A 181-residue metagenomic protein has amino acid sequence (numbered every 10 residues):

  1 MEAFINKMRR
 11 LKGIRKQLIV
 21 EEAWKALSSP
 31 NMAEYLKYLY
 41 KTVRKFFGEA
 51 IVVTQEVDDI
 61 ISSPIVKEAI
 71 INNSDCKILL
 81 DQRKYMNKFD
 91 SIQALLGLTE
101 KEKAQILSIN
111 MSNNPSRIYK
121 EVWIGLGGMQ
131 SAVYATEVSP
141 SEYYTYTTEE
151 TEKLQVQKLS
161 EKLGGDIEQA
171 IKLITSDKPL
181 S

Functional and structural regions predicted by a protein language model:
M1-A104: Conserved P-loop NTPase motor cores
M1-R10, I106-S181: Conserved P-loop NTPase motor module
